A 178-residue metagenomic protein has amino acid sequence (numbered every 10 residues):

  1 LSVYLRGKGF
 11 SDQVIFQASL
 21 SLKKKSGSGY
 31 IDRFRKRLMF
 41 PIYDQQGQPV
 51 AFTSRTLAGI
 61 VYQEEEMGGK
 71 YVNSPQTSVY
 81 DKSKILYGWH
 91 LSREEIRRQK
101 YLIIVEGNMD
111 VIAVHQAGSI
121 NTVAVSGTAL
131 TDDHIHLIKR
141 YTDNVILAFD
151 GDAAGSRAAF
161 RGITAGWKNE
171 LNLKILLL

Functional and structural regions predicted by a protein language model:
S2-Y141, V145, A158-A159: Phosphate-handling DNA/RNA-contact segment within nucleic-acid enzymes
L130-L178: Conserved phosphate-handling catalytic cores of large alpha/beta enzymes
